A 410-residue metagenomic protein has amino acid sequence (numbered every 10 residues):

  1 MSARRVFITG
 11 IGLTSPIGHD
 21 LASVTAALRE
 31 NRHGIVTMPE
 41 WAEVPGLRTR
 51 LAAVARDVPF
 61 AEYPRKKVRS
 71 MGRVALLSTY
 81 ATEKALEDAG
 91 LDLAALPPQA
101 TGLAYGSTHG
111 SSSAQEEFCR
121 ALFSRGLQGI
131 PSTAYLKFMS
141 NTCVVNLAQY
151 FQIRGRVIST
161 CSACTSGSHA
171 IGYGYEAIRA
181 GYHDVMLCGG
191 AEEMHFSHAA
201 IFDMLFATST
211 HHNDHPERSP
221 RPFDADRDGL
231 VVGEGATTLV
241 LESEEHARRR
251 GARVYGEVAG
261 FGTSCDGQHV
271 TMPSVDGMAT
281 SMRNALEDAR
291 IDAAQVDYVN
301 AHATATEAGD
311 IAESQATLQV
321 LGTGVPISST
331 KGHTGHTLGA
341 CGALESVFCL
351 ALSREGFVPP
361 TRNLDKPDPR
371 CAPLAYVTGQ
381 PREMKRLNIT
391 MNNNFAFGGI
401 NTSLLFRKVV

Functional and structural regions predicted by a protein language model:
M1-K67, A89, E245-E257, V347-T361 (+1 more regions): ACP-dependent fatty acid/polyketide chain-elongation machinery
R5-T9, R32-T37, H215-A289, Y298: Condensing-enzyme catalytic core mediating Claisen C-C bond formation in acyl metabolism
F7, G12, A61-M71, Y105 (+10 more regions): Cysteine-centered functional microenvironments
I8, S23, R32-S162, A191-A199 (+1 more regions): Conserved beta-ketoacyl condensing-enzyme motif
A22-R29, S113-Q128, A177-A180, I201-H212 (+3 more regions): A glycine- and small-aliphatic-rich helix-loop capping segment at beta-alpha/alpha-beta transitions that lines
T37, Y182-D228, F261-V275, A301-D310 (+1 more regions): Acyl-CoA/ACP chain-elongation machinery
S78-L91, S140-F151, R156-E192, L230-A252 (+2 more regions): Active-site-proximal alpha-helical scaffold in enzymes
S124-P131, G172, E176, E193-R249 (+1 more regions): Glycine-/small-residue-rich "gating" segment that lines the acyl/pantetheine channel and substrate pocket
